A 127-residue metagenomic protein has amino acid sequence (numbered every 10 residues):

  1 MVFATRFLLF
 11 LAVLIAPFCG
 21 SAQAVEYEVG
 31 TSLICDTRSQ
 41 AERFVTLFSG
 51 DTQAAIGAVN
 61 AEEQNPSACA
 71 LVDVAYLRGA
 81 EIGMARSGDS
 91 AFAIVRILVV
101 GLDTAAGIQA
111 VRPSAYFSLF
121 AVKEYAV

Functional and structural regions predicted by a protein language model:
M1-T5: N-terminal secretory signal peptides that target proteins for export/translocation
F7-P17: Bacterial N-terminal signal peptides
Q23-E63, L71, A126-V127: SH3-family beta-barrel domains
E26-S32, V100-V127: Boundary regions of SH3-family modules and the immediately adjacent low-complexity/disordered segments in eukaryotic
L71-R112: SH3/SH3-like beta-barrel superfamily modules
